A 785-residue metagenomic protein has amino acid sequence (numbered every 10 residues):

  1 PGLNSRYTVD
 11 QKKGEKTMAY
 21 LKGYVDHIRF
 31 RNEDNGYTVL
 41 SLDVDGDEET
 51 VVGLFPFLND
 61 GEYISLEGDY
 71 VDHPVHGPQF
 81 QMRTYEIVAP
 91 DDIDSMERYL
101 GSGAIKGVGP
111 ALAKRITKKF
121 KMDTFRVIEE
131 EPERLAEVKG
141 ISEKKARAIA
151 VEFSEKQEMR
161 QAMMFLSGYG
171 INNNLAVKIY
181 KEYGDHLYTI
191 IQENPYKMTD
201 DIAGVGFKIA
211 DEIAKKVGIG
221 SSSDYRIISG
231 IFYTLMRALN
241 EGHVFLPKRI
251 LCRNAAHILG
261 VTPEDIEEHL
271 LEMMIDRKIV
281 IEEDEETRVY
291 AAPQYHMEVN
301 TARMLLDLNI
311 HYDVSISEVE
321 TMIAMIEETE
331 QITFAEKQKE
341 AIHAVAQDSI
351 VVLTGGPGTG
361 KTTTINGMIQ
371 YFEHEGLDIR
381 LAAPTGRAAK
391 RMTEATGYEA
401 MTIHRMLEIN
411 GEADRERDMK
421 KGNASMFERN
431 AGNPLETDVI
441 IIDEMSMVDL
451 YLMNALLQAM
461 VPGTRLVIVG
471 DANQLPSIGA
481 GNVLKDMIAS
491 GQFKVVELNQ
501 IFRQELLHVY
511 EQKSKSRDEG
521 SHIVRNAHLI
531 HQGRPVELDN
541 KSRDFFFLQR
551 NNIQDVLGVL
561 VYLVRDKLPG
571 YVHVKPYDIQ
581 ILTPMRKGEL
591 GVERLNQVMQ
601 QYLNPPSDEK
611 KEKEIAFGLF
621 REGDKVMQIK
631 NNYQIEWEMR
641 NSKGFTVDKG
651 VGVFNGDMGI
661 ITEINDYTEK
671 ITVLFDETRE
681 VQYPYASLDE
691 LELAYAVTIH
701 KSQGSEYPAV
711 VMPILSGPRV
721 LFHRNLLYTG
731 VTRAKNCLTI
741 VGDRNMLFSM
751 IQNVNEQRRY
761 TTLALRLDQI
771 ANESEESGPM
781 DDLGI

Functional and structural regions predicted by a protein language model:
G2-G14, H27, A413-N433, T762-I785: Acidic, low-complexity intrinsically disordered tails
T17-N32, G68, M658-T662: Structural detector for short beta-strands of small beta-barrel domains
F30-L42, Y667-V673: Short aromatic-glycine-enriched beta-strand elements
Y37-D45, T50-V51, N59-T287, H343 (+6 more regions): Accessory alpha-helical DNA-binding modules that contact the DNA backbone or grooves
S167, M236-R237, I281-E340, E412-A413: Pre-P-loop entry segment of helicase/translocase ATPase cores
K339-I342, Q347-N540: ASCE P-loop NTPase helicase motor core
N473-V651: Conserved helicase motor core of P-loop NTPases
V647-G650, N655-I785: C-terminal accessory regions
